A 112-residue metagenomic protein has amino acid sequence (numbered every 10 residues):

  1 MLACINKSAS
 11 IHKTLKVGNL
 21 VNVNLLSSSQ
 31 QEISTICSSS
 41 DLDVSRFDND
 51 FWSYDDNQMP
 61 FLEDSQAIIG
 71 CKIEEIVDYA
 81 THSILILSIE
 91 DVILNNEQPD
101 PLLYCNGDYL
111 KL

Functional and structural regions predicted by a protein language model:
M1-L112: Basic, polyanion-binding surface patches
